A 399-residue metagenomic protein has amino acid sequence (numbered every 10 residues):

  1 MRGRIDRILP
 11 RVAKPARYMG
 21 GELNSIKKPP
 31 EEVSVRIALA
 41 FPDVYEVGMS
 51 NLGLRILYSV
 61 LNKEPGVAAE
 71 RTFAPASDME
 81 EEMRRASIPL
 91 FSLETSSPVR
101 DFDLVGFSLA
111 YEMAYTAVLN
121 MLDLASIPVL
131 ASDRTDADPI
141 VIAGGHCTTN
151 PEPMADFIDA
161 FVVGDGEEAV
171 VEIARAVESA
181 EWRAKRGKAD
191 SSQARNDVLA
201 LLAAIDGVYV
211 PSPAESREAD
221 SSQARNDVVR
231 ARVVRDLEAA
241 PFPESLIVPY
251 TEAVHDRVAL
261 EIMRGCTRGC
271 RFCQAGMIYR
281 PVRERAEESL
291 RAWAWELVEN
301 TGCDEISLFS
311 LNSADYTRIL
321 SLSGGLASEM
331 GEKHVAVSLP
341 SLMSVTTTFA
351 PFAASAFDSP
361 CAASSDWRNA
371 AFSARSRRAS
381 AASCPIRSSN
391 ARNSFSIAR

Functional and structural regions predicted by a protein language model:
M1-P15, E64: Helix-enriched interaction subdomains in cytosolic or periplasmic regions, typified by TIR/SEFIR signaling/NADase cores
L9-A38, Y45-E46, P211-A259: N-terminal [4Fe-4S]-dependent radical SAM core
L39-A40, W295-A356, A362-A363, R378 (+1 more regions): Conserved SAM/AdoMet-binding glycine-rich loop
A40-P42, T72, S108, G144 (+1 more regions): Short hydrophobic segments within beta-strands
Y45-G48, S77-E80, M113-T116, T148-P151 (+6 more regions): Flexible loop/turn segments at secondary-structure boundaries
N51, E252-E287: Canonical Radical SAM [4Fe-4S] cluster-binding loop centered on the CxxxCxxC motif and its immediate flanking residues
A74-S222: Glycine-rich beta-alpha loop elements in corrinoid/cobalamin-binding modules across cobalamin-dependent enzymes
S355-R399: Low-acidity, Ser/Thr- and Arg-rich intrinsically disordered low-complexity segments
